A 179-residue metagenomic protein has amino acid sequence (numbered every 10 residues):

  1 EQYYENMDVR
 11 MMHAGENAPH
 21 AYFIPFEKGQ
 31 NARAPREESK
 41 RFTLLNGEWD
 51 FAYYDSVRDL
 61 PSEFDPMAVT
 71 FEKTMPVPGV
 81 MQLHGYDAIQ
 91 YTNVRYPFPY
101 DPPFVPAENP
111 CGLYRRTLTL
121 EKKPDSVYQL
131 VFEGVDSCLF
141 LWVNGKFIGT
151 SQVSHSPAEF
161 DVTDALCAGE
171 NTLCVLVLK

Functional and structural regions predicted by a protein language model:
E1-M75: Hydrophobic alpha-helical membrane-insertion signals
E5, V9-N17, N31, P35-R36 (+4 more regions): Accessory beta-strand-rich segments of carbohydrate-active enzymes
K73-T74, Y86, Q90: A contiguous, low-structure linker/loop signature
T74-V77, F132: Low-complexity, intrinsically disordered short peptide segments enriched in small/polar/basic residues
P76-P78, D161-V162: Helix N-cap / beta->alpha transition motif
T92, Y96: Aromatic- and acidic-residue-enriched carbohydrate-binding clefts of CAZyme catalytic domains
